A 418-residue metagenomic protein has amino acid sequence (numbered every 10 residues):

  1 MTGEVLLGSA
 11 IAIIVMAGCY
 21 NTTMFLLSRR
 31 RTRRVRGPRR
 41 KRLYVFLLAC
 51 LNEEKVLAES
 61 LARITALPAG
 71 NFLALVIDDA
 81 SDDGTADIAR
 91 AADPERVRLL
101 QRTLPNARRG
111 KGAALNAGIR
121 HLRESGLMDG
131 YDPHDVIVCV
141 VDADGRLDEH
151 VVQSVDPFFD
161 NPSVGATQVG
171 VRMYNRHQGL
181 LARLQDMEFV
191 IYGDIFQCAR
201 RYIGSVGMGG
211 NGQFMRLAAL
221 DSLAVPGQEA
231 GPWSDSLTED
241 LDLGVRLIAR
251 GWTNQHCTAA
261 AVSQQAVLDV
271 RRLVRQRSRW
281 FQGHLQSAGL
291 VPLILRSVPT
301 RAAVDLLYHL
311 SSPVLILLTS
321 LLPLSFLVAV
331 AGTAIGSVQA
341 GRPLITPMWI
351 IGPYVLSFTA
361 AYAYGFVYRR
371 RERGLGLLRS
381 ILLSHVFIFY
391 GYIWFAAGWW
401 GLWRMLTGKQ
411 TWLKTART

Functional and structural regions predicted by a protein language model:
M1-R40, Y364-G365, W394-M405: N-terminal membrane-anchoring/stem segments of glycan-assembly enzymes
P38, H309-T407: Membrane-embedded multi-pass helical conduit in multi-pass membrane proteins, especially envelope-biosynthetic
R42-V45, L73, D242: Cell-envelope/extracellular polymer assembly enzymes that use nucleotide-activated donors
A62-N71: Short, acidic, metal-binding catalytic loop of nucleotide-sugar glycosyltransferases
D78-D87, R102-A107: A conserved acidic beta->alpha catalytic loop
T103-L104, R108-P133, E149-L237, S278-G289: Long helical/loop segments within the catalytic core of UDP-sugar-dependent glycosyltransferases, especially the large
D142-R146, L247: The conserved acidic donor/metal-binding loop of glycosyltransferases
L241-V262: Catalytic donor-sugar/metal-binding loop of nucleotide-sugar-dependent glycosyltransferases
